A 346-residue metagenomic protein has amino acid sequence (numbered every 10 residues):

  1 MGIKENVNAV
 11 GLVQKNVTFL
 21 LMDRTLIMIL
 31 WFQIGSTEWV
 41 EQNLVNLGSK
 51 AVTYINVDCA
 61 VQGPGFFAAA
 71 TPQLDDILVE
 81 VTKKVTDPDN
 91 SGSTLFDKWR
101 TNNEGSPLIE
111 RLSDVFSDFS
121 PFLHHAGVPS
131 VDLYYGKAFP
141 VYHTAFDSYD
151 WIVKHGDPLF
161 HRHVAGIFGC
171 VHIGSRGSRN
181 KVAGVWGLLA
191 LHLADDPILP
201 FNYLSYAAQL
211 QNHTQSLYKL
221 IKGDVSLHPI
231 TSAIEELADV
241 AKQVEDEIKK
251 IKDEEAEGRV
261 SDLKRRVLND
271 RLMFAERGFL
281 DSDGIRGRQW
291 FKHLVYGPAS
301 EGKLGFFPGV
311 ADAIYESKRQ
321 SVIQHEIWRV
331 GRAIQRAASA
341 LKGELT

Functional and structural regions predicted by a protein language model:
M1-T346: Secretory-pathway/membrane protein signature
